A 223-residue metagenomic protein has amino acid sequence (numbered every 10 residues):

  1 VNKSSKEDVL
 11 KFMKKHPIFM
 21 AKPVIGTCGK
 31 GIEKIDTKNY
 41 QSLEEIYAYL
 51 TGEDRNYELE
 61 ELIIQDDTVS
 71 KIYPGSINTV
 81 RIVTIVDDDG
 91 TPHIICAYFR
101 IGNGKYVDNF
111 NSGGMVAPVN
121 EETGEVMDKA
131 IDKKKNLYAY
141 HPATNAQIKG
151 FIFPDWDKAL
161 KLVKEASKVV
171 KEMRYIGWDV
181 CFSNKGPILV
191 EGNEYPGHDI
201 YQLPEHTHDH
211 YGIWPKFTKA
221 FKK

Functional and structural regions predicted by a protein language model:
V1-V80, I85: Active-site nucleotide/adenylate-binding loops and adjacent lid/helix of ATP-dependent enzymes
D8-V9, T68-K71, K164-S167, I176-D179: Generic recognition of flexible, low-complexity loop/linker segments
F19, H93-I95, I188-V190: Protein kinase-like catalytic core scaffold
M20, C181-F182: Conserved protein-kinase catalytic-loop segment immediately C-terminal to the catalytic Asp of the HRD motif
I25-C28, I64-Q65, D89, F99-G102 (+2 more regions): Short, solvent-exposed loop/turn segments at secondary-structure junctions
G29-G31, D67-T68, H93, K105-V107 (+1 more regions): Short helix/loop capping segments that flank catalytic or ligand/cofactor-binding pockets
A48, I72-Y73, I77-K161: ATP-dependent carboxylate/phosphate-activation module, predominantly the ATP-grasp catalytic core and closely related
N136-K161, K168-Y175, F182-K223: C-terminal active-site "lid" helix and adjoining low-complexity regulatory extension at the edge of ATP-using catalytic
